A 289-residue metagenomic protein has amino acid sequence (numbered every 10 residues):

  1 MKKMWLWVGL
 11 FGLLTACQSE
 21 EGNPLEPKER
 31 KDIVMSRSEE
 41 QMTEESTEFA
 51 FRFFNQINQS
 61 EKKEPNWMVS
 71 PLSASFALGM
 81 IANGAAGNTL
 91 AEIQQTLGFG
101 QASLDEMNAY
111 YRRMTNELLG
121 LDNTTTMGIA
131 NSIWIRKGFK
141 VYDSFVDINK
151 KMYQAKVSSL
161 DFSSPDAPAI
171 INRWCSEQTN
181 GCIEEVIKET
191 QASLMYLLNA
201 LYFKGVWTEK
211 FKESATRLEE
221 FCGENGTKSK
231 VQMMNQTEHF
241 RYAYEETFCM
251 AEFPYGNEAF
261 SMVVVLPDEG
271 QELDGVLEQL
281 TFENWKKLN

Functional and structural regions predicted by a protein language model:
W5-G9, C17-F162: Detector for small/aliphatic-rich hydrophobic stretches
S60-K63, E246-F248, E283-K287: Short amphipathic beta-strand starts and helix->beta connectors
E64, L104-D268: Non-catalytic, conformational "gating/processing" segments within enzyme and secreted inhibitor domains
A77, R173, G275-E278: Replace "anionic and nucleotidyl ligands
D268-N289: Mature, solvent-exposed C-terminal subdomains and processed small-chain segments of exported/organellar
